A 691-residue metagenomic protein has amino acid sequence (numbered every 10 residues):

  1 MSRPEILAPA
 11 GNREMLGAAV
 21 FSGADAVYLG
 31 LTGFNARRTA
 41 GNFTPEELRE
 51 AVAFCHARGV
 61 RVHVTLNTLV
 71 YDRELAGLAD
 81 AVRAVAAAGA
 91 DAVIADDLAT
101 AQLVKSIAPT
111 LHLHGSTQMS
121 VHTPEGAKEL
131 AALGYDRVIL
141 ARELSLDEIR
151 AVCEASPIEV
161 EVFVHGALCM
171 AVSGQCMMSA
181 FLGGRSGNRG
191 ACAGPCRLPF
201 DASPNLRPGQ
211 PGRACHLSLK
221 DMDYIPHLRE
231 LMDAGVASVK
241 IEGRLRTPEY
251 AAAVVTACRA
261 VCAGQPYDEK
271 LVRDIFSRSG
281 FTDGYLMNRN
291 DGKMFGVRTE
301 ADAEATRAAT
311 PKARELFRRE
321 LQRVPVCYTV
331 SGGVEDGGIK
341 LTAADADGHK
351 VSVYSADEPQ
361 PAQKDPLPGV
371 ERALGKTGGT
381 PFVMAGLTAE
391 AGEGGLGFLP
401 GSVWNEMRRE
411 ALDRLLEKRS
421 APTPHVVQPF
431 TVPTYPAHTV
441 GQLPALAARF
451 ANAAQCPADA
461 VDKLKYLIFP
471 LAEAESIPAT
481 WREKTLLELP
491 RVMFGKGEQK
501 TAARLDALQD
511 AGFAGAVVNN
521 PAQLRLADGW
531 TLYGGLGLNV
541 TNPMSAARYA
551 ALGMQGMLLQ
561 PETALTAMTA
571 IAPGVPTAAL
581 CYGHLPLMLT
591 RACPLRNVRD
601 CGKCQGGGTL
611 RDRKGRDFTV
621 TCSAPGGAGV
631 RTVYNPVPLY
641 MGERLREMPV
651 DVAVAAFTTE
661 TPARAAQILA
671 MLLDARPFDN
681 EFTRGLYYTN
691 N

Functional and structural regions predicted by a protein language model:
M1-F21, A26-R37, A51-V52, R58-A86 (+5 more regions): Surface-exposed amphipathic alpha-helical tracts and adjacent flexible/coil segments at the periphery of soluble enzymes
F43-L48: Glycine-rich, highly charged phosphate/nucleotide-binding loops
H122: Active-site PLP-lysine loop of aminotransferase-like
